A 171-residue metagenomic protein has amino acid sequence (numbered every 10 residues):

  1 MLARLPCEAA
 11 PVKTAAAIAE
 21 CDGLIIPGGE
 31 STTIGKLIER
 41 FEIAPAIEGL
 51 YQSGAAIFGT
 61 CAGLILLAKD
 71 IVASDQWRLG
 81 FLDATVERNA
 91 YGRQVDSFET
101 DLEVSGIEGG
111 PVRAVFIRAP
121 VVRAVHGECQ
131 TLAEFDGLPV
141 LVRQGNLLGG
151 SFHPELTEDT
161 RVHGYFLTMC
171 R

Functional and structural regions predicted by a protein language model:
M1-L50, T160-R171: N-terminal beta1-alpha1 cap of cysteine-dependent amidohydrolase-like domains
A9-A10, I57, L147: Hydrophobic anchor at the start of a short beta-strand that flanks the dinucleotide cofactor-binding loop
E20-C21, S53-A55, Q76-W77, P111-V112 (+2 more regions): Short coil/turn connectors at secondary-structure junctions
C21, K69, I107: Short Asp/Glu-rich motifs
I26, G59, G150: Redox-cofactor binding/interface segments in oxidoreductases and associated redox assembly factors
E30-E103: Cysteine-nucleophile active-site neighborhood
R88-R171: Amide-donor transfer/coupling interface in amidating biosynthetic enzymes
